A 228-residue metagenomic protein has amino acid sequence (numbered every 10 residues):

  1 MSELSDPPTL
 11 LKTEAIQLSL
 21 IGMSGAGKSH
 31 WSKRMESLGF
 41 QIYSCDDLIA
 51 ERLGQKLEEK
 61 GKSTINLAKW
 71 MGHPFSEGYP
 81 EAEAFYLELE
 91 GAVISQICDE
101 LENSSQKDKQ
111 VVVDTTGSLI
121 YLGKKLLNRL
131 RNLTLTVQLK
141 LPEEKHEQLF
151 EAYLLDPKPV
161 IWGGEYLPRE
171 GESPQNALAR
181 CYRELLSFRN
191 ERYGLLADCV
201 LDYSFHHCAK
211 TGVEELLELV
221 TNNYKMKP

Functional and structural regions predicted by a protein language model:
S2-E14, R34, D108-K109, Q175-R180 (+1 more regions): NTP-dependent small-molecule kinase module
M23-A26: P-loop (Walker A) phosphate-binding loop of NTP-binding proteins
S29: Walker A/P-loop
S37-C45: Post-Walker A helix-loop "phosphate-sensing" segment adjacent to the P-loop in P-loop NTPases
D47-N128: ATP-dependent small-molecule kinase phosphotransfer cores that center on conserved nucleotide phosphate-binding segments
T116-I120, P142-E144, H206: Short glycine-rich anion-binding loops that position phosphate/pyrophosphate groups of nucleotides and phosphorylated
N132-N190: A glycine- and Lys/Arg-enriched "phosphate-lid" helix/loop adjacent to the NTP-binding pocket of small-molecule kinases
